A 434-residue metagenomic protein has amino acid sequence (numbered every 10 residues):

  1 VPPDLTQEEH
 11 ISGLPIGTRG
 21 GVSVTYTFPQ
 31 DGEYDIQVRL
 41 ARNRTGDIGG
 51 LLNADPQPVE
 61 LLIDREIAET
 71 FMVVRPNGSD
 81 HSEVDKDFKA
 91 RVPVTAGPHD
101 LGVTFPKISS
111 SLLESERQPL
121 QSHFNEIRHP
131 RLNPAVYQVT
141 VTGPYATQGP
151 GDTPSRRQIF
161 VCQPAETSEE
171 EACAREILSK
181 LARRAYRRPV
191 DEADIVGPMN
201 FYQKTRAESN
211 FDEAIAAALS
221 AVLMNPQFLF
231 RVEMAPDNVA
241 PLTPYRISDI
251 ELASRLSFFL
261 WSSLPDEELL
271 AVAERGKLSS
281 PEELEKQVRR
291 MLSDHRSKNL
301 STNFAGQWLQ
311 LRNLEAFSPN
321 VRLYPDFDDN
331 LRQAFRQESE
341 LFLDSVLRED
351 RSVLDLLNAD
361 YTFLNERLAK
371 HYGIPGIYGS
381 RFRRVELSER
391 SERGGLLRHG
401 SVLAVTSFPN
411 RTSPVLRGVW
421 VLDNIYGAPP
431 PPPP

Functional and structural regions predicted by a protein language model:
V1-P434: Low-complexity, glycine/serine/threonine/alanine-rich intrinsically disordered linker and propeptide segments
